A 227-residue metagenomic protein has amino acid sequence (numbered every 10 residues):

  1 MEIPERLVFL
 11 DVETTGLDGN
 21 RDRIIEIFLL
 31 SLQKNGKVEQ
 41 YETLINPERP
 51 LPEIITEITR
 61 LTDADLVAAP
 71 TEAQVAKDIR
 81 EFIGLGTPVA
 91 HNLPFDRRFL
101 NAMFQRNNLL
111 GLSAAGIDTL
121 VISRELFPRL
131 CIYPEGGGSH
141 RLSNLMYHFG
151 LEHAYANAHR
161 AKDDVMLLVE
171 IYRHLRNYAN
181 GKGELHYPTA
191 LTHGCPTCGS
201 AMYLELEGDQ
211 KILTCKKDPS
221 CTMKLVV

Functional and structural regions predicted by a protein language model:
M1-S113, E135-Y155: Conserved non-catalytic scaffold segment of RNase H-like nuclease domains
R106, I117-G137: Short alpha-helix plus adjacent loop in nuclease-associated cores
R160-I171: Acidic, divalent-metal-coordinating active-site segment for phosphoryl/phosphodiester hydrolysis, typified by short
A161, L206-I212, V227: Short cysteine/histidine-rich zinc-coordinating motifs and their immediately flanking basic loops
Y178-T192, L204-D209: Short, flexible, mixed-charge glycine/proline-rich loop motifs that serve as phosphate/nucleic-acid-contacting
C195-C198, C215-D218: Short cysteine-rich clusters marking metal-coordination/redox-active sites
M202-E205, T222: Cys/His-rich zinc-coordinating "finger/knuckle" motifs
P219-V227: Short metal-binding segments enriched for Cys and/or His
